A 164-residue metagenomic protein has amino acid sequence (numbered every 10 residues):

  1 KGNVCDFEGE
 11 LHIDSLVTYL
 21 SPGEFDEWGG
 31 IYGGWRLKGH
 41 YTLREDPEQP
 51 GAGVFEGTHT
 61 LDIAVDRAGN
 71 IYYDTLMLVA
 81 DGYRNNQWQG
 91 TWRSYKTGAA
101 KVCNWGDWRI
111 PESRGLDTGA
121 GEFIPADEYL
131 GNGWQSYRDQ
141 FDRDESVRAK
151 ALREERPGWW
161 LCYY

Functional and structural regions predicted by a protein language model:
K1-Y164: Central antiparallel beta-sheet cores of small beta-barrel/beta-sandwich binding domains
